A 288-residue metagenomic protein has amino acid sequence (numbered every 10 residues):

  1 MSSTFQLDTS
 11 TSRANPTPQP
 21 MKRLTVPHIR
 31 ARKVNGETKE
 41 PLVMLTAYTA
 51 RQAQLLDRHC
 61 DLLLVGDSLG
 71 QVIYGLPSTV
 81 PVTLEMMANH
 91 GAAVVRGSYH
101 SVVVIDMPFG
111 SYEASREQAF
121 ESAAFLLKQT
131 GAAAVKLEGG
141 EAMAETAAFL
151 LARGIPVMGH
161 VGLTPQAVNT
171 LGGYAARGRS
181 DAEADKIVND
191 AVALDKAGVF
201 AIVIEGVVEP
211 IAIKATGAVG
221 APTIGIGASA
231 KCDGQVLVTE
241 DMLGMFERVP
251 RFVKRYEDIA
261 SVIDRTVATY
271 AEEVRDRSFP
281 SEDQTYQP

Functional and structural regions predicted by a protein language model:
S2-P288: Alpha/beta enzyme core
